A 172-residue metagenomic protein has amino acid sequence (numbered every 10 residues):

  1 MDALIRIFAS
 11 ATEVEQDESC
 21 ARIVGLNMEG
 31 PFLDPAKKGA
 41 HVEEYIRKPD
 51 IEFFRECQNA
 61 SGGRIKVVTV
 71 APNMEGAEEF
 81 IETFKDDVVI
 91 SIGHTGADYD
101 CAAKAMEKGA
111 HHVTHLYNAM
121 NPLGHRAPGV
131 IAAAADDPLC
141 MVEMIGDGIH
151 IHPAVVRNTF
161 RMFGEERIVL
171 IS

Functional and structural regions predicted by a protein language model:
M1-P128: Histidine/acidic-residue-rich, glycine-tolerant segments that coordinate divalent metal ions
C101-S172: Active-site-adjacent C-terminal substructures of enzyme catalytic domains
